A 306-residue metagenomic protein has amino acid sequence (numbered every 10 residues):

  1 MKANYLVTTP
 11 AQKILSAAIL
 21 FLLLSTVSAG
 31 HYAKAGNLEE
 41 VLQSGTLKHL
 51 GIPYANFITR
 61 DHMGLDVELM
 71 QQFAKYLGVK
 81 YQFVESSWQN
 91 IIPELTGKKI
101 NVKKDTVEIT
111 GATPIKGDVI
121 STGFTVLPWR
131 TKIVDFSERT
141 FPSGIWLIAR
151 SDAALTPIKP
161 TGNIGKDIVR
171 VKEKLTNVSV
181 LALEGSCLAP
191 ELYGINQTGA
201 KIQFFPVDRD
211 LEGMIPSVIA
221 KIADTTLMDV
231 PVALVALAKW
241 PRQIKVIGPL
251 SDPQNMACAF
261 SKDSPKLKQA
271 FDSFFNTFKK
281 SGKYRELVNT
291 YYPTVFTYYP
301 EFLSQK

Functional and structural regions predicted by a protein language model:
S16-T26: Bacterial N-terminal signal peptides
N37-L65, T297: Short glycine-rich His-centered loop
T46-A55, P160-P190: Short loop->beta-strand "edge-of-pocket" segments that line small-molecule binding or catalytic clefts across diverse
I52, R130, T140-I148, A154-T156 (+3 more regions): Periplasmic-binding protein-like
V67, K75, K80-V169, I244: Acidic, polar ligand-binding/catalytic clefts
V67-Y76, A149-R170, K174-S179, N255-F296: Extended ligand-binding regions for polar small-molecule ligands
A74-N90, K99, K174-N177, I195-R209 (+1 more regions): A local structural motif
T106-T131, E191-I195, P216-D252: A ligand-binding cleft/hinge motif common to bilobed small-molecule-binding domains
